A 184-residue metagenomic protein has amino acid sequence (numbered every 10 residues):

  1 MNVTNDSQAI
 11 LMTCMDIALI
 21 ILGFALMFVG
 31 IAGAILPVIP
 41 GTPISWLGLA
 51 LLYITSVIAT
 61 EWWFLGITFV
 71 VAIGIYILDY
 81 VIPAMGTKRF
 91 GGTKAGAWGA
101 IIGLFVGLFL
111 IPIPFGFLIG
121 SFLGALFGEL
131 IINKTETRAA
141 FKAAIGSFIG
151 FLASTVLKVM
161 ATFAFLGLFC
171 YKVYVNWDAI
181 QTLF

Functional and structural regions predicted by a protein language model:
M1-A18, A179-F184: Short, strongly hydrophobic alpha-helical membrane anchors
I10-A18, I31-P40, M85-A95, I132-R138: Short, amphipathic, aromatic/basic-enriched membrane-interface segments that mark the entry/exit of transmembrane
L26-I44, G103-P114: Transmembrane alpha-helix interface/packing and boundary motifs in multi-pass membrane proteins, characterized by
G30, L52, V71-Y80, L108 (+3 more regions): Alpha-helical transmembrane segments of multi-pass membrane proteins
I44-T60, I102-L110, L123-I132: Interfacial segments of multi-pass membrane proteins
W63, I67, V71-I111: Helix-adjacent hinge/juxtasegments
F151-V173: Final/C-terminal transmembrane alpha-helix of multipass membrane proteins
L168-F184: Juxtamembrane boundary at the C-terminal end of a transmembrane helix
